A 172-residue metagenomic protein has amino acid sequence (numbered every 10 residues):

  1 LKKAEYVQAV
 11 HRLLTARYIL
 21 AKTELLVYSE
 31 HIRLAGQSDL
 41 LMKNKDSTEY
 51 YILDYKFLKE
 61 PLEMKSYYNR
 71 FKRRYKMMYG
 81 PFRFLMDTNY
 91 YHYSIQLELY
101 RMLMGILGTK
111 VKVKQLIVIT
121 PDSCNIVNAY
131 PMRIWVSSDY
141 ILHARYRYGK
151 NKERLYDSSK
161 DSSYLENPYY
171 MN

Functional and structural regions predicted by a protein language model:
L1-F82: Catalytic cores of nuclease domains that cleave nucleic-acid phosphodiester backbones
K76-Y79, M86-N172: Metal-dependent nuclease catalytic regions and adjoining charged, substrate-binding loops involved in nucleic-acid end
